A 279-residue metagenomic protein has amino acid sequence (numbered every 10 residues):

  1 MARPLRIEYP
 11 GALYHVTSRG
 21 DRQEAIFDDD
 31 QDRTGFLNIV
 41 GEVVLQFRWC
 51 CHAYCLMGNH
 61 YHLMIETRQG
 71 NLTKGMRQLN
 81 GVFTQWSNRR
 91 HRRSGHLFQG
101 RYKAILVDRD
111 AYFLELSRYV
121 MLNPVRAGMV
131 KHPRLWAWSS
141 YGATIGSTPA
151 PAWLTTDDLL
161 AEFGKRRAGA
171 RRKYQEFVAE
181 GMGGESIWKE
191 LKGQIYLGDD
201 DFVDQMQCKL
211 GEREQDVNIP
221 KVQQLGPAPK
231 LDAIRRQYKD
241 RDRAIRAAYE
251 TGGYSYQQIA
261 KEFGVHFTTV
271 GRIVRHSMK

Functional and structural regions predicted by a protein language model:
M1-A53, M57, E66-K279: Short Pro-Cys-Gly-centered "Cys-loop" motif that presents a nucleophilic cysteine in a tight turn
H62-L63: Amphipathic alpha-helical hairpins
